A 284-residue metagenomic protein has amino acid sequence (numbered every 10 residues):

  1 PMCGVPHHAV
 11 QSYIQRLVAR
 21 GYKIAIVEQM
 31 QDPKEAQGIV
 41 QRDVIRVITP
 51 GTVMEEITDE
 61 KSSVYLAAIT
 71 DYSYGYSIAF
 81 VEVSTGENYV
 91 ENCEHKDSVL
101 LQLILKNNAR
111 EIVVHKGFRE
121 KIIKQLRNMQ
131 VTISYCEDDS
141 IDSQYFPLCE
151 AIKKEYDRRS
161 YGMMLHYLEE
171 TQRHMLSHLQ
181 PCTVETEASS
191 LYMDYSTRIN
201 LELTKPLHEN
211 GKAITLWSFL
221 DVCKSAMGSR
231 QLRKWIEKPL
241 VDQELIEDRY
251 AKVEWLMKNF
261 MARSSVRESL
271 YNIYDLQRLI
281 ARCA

Functional and structural regions predicted by a protein language model:
P1-W255, S264, E268-Y271, D275-I280: Charged catalytic and DNA/RNA-contacting regions of genome-maintenance and nucleic-acid-processing enzymes
F260-A262: Conserved interaction-surface patches within small, structured recognition/assembly domains
C283-A284: C-terminal helical "lid" subdomain and adjoining coupling/linker elements of P-loop NTPases
